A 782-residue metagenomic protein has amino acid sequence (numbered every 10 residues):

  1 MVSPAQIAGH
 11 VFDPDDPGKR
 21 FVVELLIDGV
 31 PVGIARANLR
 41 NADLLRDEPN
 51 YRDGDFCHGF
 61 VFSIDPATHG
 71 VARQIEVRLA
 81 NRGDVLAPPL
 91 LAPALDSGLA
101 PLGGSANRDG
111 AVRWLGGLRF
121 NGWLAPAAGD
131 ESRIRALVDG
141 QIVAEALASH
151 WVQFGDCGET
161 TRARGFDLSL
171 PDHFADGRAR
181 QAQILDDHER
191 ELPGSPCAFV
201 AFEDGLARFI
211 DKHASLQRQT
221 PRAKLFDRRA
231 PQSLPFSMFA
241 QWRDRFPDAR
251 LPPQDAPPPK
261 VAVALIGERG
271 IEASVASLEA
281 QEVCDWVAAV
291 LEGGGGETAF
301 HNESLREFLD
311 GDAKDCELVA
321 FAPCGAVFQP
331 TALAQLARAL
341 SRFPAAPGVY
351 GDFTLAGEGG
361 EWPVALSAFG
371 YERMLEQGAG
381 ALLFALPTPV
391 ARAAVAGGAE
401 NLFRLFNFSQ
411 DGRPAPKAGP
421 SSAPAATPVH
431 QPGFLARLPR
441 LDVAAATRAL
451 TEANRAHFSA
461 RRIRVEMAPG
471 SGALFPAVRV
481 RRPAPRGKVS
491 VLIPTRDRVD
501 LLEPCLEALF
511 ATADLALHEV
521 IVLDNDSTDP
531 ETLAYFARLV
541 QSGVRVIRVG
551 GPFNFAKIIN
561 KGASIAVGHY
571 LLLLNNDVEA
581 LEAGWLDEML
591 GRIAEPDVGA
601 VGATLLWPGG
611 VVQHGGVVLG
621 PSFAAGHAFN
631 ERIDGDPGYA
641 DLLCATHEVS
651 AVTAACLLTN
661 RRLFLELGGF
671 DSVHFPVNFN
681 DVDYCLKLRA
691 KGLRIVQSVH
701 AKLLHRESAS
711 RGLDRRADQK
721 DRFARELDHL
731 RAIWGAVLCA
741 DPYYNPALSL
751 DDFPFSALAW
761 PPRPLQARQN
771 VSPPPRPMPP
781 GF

Functional and structural regions predicted by a protein language model:
M1-P258, A280, V499, E503 (+1 more regions): Basic, ligand-binding patches in group-transfer machinery, especially extracytoplasmic/periplasmic segments
L91-N107, P193-V261, I266, S274 (+14 more regions): Non-catalytic membrane-proximal stalk/linker segments that position and tether the catalytic domains
D255-P257, V275-D285, R342, E507-L517: Short, acidic, metal-binding catalytic loop of nucleotide-sugar glycosyltransferases
E297-D312, V549-A566: Glycine-rich, basic loop-to-helix element that forms the pyrophosphate-binding segment of sugar-nucleotide handling
V319, L571: Short aromatic/hydrophobic "clamp" motif used to bind/position activated sugar donors
T331-P363, A426, V578-F623: Conserved donor NDP-sugar-binding/catalytic core segment of glycosyltransferases
W362-A391, A556-K557, S564, G620-R662: A recurrent flexible, glycine/aromatic-enriched loop bordering the glycosyltransferase active site that acts as
V390, G398-F434, L438, W585-M589 (+2 more regions): A short, conserved alpha-helix in the catalytic core of glycosyltransferases
